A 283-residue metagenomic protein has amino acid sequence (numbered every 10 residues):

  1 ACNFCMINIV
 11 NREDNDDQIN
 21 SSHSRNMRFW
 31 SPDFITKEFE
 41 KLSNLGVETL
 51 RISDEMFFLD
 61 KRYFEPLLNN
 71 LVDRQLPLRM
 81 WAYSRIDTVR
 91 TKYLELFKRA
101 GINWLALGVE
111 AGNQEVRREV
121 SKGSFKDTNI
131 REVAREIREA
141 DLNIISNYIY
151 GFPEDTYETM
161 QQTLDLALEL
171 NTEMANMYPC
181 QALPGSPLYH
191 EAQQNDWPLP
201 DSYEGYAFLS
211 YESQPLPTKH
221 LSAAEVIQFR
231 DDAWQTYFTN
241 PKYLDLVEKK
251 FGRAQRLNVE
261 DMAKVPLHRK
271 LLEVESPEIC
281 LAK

Functional and structural regions predicted by a protein language model:
A1-I145, D165: Radical SAM [4Fe-4S] cluster-binding motif and immediate context
F64, M160, Y189-H190: Histidine/acidic-residue-rich catalytic or RNA/ligand-binding cores of hydrolases and nuclease-related proteins
R85, G112-S121, A134-T159, Y178-P184 (+1 more regions): Conserved strand-turn element in the central/C-terminal portion of the radical SAM core barrel that lines
Y93-E95, P153-E169: Catalytic cores of alpha/beta
A167, P184-G185: C-terminal, active-site-flanking charged/polar segments
P187-Q194, P198-K283: Radical SAM enzyme core and accessory elements
